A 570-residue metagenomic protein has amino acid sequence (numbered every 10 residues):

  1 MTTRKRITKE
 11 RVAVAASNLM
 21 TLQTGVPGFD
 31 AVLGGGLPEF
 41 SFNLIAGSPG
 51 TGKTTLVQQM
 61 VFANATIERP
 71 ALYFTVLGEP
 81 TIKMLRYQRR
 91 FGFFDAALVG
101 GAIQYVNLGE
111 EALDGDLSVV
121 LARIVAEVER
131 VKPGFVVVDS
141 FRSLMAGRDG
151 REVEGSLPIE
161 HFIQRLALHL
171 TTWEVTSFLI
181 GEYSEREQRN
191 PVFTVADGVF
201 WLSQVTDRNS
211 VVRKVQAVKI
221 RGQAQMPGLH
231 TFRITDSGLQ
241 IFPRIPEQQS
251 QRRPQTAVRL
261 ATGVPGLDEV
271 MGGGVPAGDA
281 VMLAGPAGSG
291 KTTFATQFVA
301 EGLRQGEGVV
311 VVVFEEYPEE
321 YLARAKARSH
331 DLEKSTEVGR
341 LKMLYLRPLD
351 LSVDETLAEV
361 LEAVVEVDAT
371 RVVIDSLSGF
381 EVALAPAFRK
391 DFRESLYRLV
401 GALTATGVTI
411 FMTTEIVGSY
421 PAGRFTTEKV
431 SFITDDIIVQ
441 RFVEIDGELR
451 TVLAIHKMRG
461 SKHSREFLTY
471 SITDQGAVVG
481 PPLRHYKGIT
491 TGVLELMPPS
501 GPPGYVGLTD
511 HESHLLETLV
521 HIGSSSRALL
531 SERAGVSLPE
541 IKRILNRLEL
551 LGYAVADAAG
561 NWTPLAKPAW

Functional and structural regions predicted by a protein language model:
T2-A15, L19-M20, A122, E129-V131 (+6 more regions): Conserved P-loop NTPase
V26-G36, G263-G274: Pre-Walker A adenine-sensing motif
N43, L113-V195, V199, S352-V439 (+1 more regions): P-loop NTPase motor core
S48-A112, A277-D279, P286-L349: Conserved P-loop
I455, L529-R533: A short acidic, leucine-rich amphipathic alpha-helix
P502-E512, S524-S526, A556-W570: Short, cationic-aromatic polyanion-contact patches
S513-T518: Pre-recognition alpha-helix immediately N-terminal to the DNA-recognition helix within helix-turn-helix or winged-helix
G535-L550: Short amphipathic alpha-helical interaction segments
